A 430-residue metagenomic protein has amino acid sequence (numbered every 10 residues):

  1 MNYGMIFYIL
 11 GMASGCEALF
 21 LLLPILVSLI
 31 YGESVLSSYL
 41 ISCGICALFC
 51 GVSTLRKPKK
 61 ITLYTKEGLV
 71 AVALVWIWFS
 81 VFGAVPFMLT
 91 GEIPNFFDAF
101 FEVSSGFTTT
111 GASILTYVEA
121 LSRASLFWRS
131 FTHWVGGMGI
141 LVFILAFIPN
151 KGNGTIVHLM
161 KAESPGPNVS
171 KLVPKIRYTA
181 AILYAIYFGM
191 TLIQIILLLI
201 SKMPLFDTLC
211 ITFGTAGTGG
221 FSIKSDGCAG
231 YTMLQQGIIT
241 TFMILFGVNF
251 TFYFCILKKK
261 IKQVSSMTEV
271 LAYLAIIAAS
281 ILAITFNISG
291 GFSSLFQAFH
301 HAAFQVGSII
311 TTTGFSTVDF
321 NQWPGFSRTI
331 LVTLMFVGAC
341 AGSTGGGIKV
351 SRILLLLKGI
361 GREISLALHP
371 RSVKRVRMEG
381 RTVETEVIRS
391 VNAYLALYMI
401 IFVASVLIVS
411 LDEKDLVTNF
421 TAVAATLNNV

Functional and structural regions predicted by a protein language model:
M1-V430: Membrane-proximal intracellular helices of multi-pass ion channels
